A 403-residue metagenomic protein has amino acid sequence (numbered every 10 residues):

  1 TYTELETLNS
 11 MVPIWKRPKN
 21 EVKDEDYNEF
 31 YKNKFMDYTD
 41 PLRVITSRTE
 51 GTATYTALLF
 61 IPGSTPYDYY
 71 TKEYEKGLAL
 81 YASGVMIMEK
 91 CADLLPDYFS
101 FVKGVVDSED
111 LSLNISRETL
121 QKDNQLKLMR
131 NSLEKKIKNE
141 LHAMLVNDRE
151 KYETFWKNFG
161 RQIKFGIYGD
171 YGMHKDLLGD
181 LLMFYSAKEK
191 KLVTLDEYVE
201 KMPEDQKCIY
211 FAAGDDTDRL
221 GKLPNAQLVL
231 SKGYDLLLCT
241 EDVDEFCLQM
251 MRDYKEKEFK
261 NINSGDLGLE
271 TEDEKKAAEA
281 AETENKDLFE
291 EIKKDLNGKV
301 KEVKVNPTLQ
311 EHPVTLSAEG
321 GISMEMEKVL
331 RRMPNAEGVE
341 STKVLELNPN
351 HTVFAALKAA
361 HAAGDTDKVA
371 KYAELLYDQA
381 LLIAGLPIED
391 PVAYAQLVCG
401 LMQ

Functional and structural regions predicted by a protein language model:
T1-Q403: Conserved GHKL (Bergerat-fold) ATPase module
